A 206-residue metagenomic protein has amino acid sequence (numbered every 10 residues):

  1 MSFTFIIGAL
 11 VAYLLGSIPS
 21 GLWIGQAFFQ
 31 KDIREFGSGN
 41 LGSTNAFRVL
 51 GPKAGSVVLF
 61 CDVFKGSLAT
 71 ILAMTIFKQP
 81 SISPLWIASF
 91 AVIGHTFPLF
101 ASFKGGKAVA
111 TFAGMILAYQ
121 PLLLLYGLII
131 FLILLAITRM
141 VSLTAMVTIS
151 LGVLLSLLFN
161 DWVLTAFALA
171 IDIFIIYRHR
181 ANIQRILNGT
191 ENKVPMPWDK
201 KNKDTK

Functional and structural regions predicted by a protein language model:
S2, P52-A54, Q79-P84, K107-V109 (+3 more regions): Membrane-helix interface segments
T4, G8, A54-C61, K65-L99 (+2 more regions): Nucleotide and nucleotide-moiety/phosphate-recognizing core
F5, V11-F28, A73, I82: N-terminal lobe of the biotin/lipoate ligase/transferase fold
I6-V11, S56, P84-S89, L122-I129 (+3 more regions): Hydrophobic alpha-helical transmembrane segments
A12-L15, A91-H95, F131, L135 (+1 more regions): Alpha-helical transmembrane segments of multi-pass membrane proteins
L15, S20-S67, F97-A110, I137-M146 (+1 more regions): Interhelical loop and helix-boundary elements at the membrane-water interface of polytopic inner-membrane proteins
F47-G51, A73-I76, F90, G94 (+2 more regions): Interfacial segments of multi-pass membrane proteins
D161-L164, N182: C-terminal binding/interaction regions
